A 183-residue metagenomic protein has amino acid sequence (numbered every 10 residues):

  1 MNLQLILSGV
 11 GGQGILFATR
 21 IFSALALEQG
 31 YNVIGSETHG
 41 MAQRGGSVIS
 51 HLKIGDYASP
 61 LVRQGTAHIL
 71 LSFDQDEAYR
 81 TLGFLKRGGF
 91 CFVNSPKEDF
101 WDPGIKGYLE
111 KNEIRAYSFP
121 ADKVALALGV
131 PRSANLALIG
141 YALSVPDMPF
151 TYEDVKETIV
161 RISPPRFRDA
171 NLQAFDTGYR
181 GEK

Functional and structural regions predicted by a protein language model:
M1-K183: Active-site cofactor/cluster-binding pocket
